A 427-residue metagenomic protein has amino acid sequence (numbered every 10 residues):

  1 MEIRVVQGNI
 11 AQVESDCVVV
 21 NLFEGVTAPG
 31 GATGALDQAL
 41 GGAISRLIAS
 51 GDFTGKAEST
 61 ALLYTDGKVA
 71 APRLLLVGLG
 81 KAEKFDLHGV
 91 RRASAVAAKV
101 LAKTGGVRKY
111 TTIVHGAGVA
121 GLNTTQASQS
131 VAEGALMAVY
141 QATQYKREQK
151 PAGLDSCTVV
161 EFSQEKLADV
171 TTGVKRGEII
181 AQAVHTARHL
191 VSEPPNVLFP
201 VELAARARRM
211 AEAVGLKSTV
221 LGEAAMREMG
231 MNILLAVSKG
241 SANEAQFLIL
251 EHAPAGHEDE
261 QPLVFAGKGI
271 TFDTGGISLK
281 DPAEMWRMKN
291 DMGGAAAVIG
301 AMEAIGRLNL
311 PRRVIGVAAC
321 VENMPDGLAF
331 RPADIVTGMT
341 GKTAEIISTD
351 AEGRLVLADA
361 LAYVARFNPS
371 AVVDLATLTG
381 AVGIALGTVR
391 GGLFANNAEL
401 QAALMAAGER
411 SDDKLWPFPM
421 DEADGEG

Functional and structural regions predicted by a protein language model:
M1-G269: Short amphipathic alpha-helical segment within the helicase RecA-like ATPase core that mediates nucleic-acid
D52-T54, A204-G427: A generic structural signal for tightly packed, nonpolar segments enriched in small/aliphatic residues
